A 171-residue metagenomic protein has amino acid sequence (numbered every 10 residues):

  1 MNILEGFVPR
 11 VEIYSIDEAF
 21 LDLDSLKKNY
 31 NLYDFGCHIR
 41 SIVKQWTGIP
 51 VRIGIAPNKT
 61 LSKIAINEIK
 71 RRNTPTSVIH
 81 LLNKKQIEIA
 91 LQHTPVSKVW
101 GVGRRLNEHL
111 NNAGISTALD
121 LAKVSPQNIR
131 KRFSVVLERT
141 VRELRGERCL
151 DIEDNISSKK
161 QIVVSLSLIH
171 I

Functional and structural regions predicted by a protein language model:
M1-I16, F20, L144: Residues that scaffold, gate, or flank divalent-cation-dependent active/transport sites
I3-F7, H38-W46, H109, A113 (+1 more regions): Generic non-transmembrane alpha-helical segments
I13-S25, V51-S62: Short, glycine/charge-rich beta-strand/loop segments that flank catalytic centers and engage negatively charged groups
L21-G36, R40, G114: Catalytic palm subdomain of template-directed nucleic-acid polymerases, centered on the conserved carboxylate motif
D22-L23, N29, K59-E68, I129-R130: Short, well-ordered, mixed-charge alpha-helical segments that flank or form enzyme active sites
F35-I39, V43-T94: Long, highly charged, low-complexity intrinsically disordered interaction regions that mediate electrostatic DNA/RNA
K98, E108-I169: DNA-contacting surface of Y-family translesion DNA polymerases
